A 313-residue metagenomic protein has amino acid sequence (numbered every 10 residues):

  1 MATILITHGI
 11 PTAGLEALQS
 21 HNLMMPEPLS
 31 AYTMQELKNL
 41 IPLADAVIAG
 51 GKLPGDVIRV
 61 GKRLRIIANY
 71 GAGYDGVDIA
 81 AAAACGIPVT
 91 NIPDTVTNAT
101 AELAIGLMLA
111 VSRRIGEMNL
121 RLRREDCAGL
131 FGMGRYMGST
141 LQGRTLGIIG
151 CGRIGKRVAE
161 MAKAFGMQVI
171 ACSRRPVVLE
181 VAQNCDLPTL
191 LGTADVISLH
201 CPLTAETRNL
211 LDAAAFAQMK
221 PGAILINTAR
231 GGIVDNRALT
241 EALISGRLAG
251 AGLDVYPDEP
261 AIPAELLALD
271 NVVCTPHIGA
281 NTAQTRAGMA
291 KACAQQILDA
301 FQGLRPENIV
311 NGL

Functional and structural regions predicted by a protein language model:
M1-T90, G192, D212-A214: An N-terminal-biased, well-structured beta-alpha scaffold segment characteristic of Rossmann-like dinucleotide-binding
P26-L29, Y70-G71, I87-N98, S173 (+2 more regions): Short beta->alpha connector loops at strand-helix junctions that form conserved, small/polar/Pro-enriched
D45-A46, I66, V196, I224 (+2 more regions): Short, Asp-centered acidic motifs that coordinate Mg2+ and/or phosphate in catalytic or ligand-binding sites
G55-I58, Q168, R174-E265: Rossmann-like adenosine-cofactor binding region
C85, P221-L313: Rossmann-like dinucleotide-binding domain for NAD(H)/NADP(H)
C85-I87, P93-T145, E160, C172 (+1 more regions): Phosphate-binding beta-alpha-beta segment of Rossmann-like dinucleotide-binding domains, i.e., the NAD(P)
C151-G152: Glycine-rich Rossmann-fold phosphate-binding loop(s) that bind the pyrophosphate of adenine dinucleotide cofactors
G155-K156: N-terminal Rossmann-fold NAD(P) dinucleotide-binding loop
